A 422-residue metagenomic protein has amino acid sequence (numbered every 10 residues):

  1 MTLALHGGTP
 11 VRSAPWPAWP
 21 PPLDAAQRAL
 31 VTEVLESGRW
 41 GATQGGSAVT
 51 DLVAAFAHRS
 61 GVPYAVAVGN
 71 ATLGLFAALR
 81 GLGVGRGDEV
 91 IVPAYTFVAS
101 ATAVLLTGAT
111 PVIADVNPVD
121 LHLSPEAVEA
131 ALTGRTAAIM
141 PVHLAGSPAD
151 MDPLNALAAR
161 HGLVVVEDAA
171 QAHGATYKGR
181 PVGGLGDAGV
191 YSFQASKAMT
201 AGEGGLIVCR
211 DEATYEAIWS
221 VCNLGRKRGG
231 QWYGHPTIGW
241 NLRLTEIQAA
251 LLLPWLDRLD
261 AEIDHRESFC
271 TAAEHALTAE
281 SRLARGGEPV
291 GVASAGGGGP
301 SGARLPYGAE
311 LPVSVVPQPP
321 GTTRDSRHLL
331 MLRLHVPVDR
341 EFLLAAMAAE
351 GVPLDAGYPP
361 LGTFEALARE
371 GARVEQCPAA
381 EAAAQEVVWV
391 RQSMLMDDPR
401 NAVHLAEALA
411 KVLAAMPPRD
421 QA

Functional and structural regions predicted by a protein language model:
M1-G41, V390-R391: N-terminal "arm"/small-domain region of PLP-dependent enzymes with the aminotransferase-like
R39-E89, A103-L106, I113-D115, R180: Phosphate-binding glycine-rich loop
D51-A54, P63, E126, A138-V142 (+4 more regions): PLP-dependent aminotransferase class I/II
R80-A169, T176: PLP-dependent aminotransferase-like
I91, V112, V165-V166, V190 (+3 more regions): Structural detector of well-ordered beta-strand residues that form the stable sheet scaffold of enzyme domains
E167-A201, G230-P236: Conserved active-site segment immediately N-terminal to the catalytic lysine that forms the internal aldimine
G184-C222, E246-L251: Active-site PLP attachment segment
